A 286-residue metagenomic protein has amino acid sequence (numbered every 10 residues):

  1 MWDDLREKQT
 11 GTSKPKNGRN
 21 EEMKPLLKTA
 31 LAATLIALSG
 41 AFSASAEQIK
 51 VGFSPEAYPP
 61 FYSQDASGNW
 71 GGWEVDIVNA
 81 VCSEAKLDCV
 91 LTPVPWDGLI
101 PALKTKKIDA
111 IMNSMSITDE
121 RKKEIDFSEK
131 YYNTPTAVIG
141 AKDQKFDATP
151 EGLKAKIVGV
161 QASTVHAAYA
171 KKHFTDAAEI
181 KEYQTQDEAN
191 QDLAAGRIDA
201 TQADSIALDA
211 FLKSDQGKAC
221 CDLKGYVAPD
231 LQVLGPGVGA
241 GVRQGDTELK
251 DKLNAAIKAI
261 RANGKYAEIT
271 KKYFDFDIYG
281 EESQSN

Functional and structural regions predicted by a protein language model:
E47-M115, K123, N263, K272 (+1 more regions): Extracytoplasmic small-molecule ligand-binding "clamshell" domains of the periplasmic binding protein/Venus flytrap
P55-E56, N133-G140, Q216-N254, F276-N286: Periplasmic-binding protein-like
Y62-A66, V78-L87, H166-Q184, N190 (+1 more regions): Ligand-binding cleft/hinge of the Venus flytrap
V75-E84, G152, K156-I157, A162-T164 (+1 more regions): Extended ligand-binding regions for polar small-molecule ligands
S83-E84, T92-P93, D97-D109, E124-D126 (+2 more regions): Short helices/loops that flank or line small-molecule/ion binding pockets
L87, S116, F127-T175: A conserved helix-loop-strand patch within extracytoplasmic ligand-binding domains of the periplasmic binding
D88, V165-K181, D222-K224, N254-N286: Ligand-binding clefts/hinges and TM-proximal coupling segments of bilobed small-molecule sensing domains
G98-P101, M115-K123, K171-K172, D199-L234: A ligand-binding cleft/hinge motif common to bilobed small-molecule-binding domains
